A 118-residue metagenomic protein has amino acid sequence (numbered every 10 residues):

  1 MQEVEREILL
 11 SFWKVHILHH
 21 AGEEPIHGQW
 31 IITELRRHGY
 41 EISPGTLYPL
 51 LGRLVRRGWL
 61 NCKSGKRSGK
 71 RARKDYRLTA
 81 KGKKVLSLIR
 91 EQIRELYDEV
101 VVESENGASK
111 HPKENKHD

Functional and structural regions predicted by a protein language model:
V4-T46: N-terminal helix-turn-helix DNA-binding core of bacterial DNA-binding proteins
Y40, G65-S68: Short polar/acidic secondary-structure junctions
G45, S64-G65: Residue-level detector of family-conserved "landmark" positions at structurally sensitive sites
L47-P49, L54: Basic amphipathic alpha-helical segments that dock to polyanions
V55, W59-K63: A short, conserved structural fragment
S68-R90: Basic, amphipathic "hinge/linker" alpha-helix immediately C-terminal to the N-terminal HTH DNA-binding motif
K84-D118: Amphipathic alpha-helical dimerization/coiled-coil segments that flank or bridge DNA-binding/regulatory modules
